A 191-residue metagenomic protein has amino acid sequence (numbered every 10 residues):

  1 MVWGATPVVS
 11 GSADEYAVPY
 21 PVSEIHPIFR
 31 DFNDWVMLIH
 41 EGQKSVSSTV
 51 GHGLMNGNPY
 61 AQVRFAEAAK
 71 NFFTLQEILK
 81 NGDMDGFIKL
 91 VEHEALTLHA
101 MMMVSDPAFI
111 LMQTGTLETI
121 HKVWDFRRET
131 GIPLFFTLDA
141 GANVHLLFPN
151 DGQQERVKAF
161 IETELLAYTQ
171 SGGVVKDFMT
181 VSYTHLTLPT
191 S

Functional and structural regions predicted by a protein language model:
M1-D31: Gly/Ser-rich oxyanion-binding loop with an adjacent helix/lid that shapes the negatively charged ligand pocket
I28-W124, R128, L134-F135: Acyltransferase
A142-F148: Short cationic amphipathic helices and targeting signals
P149-Q154: Helix N-cap motif at beta-to-alpha junctions
V157-E164: Short amphipathic alpha-helices in soluble, non-transmembrane regions that often serve as interface/regulatory elements
Y168-T180: Conserved short beta-strand edge segments in small beta-sheet-based binding/regulatory domains
T184-T190: Conserved small/polar residues in nucleotide/adenosyl-binding loops
